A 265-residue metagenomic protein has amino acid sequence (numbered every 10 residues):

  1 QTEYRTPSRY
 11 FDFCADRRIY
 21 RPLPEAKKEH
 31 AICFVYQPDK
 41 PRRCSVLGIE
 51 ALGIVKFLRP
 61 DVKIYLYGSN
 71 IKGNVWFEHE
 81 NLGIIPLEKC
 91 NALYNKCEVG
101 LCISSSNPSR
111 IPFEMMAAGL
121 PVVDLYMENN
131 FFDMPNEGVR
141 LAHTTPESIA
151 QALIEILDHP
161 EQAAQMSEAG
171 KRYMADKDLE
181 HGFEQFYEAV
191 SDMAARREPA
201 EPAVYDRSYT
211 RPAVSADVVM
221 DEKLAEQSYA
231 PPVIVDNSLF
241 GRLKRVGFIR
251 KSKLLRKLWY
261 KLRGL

Functional and structural regions predicted by a protein language model:
Q1-S8: A short, active-site helix/loop in glycosyltransferases that binds the activated sugar's phosphate group
F13-E80, I84: Conserved catalytic-core segment of nucleotide-activated headgroup transferases in glycan assembly
N91, P112-A118, F131: Short alpha-helical segment that forms part of, or immediately flanks, the ligand-binding pocket in carbohydrate-active
A92-N107, L120: Acidic donor-binding loop of glycosyltransferase active sites
P121-M127: Short hydrophobic beta-strand element within catalytic cores of glycosyltransferases and related nucleotide-activated
N136-P146, E155-P160: Conserved acidic donor-binding segment of nucleotide-sugar-dependent glycosyltransferases
D158-V218: A charged, aromatic-enriched C-terminal amphipathic alpha-helix characteristic of glycosyltransferases across folds
D206-L265: Membrane-proximal basic amphipathic "stem/tether" segments
